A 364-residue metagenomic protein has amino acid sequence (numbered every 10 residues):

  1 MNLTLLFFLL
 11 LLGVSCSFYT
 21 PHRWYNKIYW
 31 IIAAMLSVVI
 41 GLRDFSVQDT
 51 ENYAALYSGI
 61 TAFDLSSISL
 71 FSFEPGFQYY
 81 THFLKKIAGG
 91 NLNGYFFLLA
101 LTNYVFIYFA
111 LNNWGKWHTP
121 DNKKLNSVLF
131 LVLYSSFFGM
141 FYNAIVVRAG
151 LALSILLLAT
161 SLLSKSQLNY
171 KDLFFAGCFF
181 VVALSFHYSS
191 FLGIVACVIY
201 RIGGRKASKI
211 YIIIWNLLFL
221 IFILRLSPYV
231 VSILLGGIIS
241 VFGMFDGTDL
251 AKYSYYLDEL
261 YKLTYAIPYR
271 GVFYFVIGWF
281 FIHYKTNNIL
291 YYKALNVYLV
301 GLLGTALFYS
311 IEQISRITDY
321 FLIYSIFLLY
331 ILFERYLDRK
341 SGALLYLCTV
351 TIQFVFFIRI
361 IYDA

Functional and structural regions predicted by a protein language model:
Y25-W30, D172, Y211, N287-Y298 (+1 more regions): Membrane-interfacial loop-to-transmembrane alpha-helix junctions, especially the N-terminal start
S46, E51-A55, I60, G193-S315: Alpha-helical transmembrane segments and terminal signal-anchor/GPI-anchor hydrophobic tails, characterized by long
E51, A55-G59, S66-G90: Short hydrophobic/aromatic helix or loop-helix immediately within or flanking a transmembrane segment in polytopic
I87-F106: Loop-to-helix entry region of an early transmembrane alpha helix in multi-pass inner-membrane enzymes
A100-H118: Transmembrane-helix motifs of polytopic, lipid-linked glycan transferases
F141-L156, F186, W279-Y336: Membrane-water interface signatures at transmembrane helix termini and the short loops that connect adjacent helices
S154-D172: Membrane-interface transmembrane helices that cradle and orient dolichyl/undecaprenyl
L162, F174-H187, G193-V198: Membrane-interface alpha helices of multi-pass inner-membrane proteins
